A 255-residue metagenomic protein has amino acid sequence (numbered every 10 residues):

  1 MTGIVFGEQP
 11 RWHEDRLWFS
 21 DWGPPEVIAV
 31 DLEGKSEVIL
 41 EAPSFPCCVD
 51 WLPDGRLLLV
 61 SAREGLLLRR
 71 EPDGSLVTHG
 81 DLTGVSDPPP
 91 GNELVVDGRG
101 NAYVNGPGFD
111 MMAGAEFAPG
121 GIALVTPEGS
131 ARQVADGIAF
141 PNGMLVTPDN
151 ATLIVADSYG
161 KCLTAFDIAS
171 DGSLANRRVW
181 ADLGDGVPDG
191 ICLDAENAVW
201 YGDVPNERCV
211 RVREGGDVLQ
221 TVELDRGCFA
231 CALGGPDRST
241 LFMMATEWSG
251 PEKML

Functional and structural regions predicted by a protein language model:
M1, G34-E41, L76-G84, S130-D136 (+2 more regions): A short beta-strand motif characteristic of beta-propeller blades
M1-R16, A42-S61, L66, G84-F109 (+4 more regions): Beta-rich, blade/repeat-based domains predominating in secreted/periplasmic proteins but also intracellular
D15-L40: Beta-propeller domains
W22-G23, A62-R63, F109-G120, S158-K161 (+2 more regions): Short, solvent-exposed loop/turn segments at conserved positions within beta-propeller repeat blades
E26-I28, L66-L68, A113, G120-A123 (+2 more regions): A short loop-to-beta-strand structural motif that recurs across blades of beta-propeller domains
V30-D31, R70-P72, T126, D167 (+1 more regions): Structural recognition of the beta-propeller blade-terminating site
F166-S173: Short loop/turn segments immediately following beta-strands, especially the blade-tip and inter-blade linker loops
A230-L255: Blade-level signature of beta-propeller repeat domains, shared across WD40, Kelch, NHL, RCC1 and BNR/Asp-box propellers
